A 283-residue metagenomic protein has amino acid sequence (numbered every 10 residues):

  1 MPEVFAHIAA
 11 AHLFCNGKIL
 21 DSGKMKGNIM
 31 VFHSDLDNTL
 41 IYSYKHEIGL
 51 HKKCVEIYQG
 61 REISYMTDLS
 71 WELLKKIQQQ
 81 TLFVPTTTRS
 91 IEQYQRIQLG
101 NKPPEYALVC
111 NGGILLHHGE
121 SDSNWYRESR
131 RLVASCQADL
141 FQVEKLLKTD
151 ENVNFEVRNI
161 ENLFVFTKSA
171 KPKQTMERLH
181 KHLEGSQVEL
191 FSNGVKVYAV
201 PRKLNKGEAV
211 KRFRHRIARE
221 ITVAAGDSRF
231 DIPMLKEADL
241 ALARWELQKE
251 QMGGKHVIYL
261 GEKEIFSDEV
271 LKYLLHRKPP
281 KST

Functional and structural regions predicted by a protein language model:
M1-I29: N-terminal amphipathic/basic-hydrophobic helices that include classical n-h-c signal peptides and signal-anchor
K26-F32, L36-P85, Q95: Active-site neighborhood of HAD-like aspartate-dependent phosphohydrolases
I29, Q80-T81, P104, N111 (+3 more regions): Short, well-ordered alpha-helix to beta-strand connector turns
S43-K45, Y94-I97, H118-G119, P233-M234 (+1 more regions): Short glycine-/acidic-enriched loop or helix-start segments at secondary-structure transitions that form or flank
I48-K52, N101-P103, A241: Glycine-rich, phosphate-binding/catalytic loops in enzymes
Y65-K148: Active-site phosphate-binding/coordination module
N111-L204: Acidic beta-strand-loop-alpha-helix segment within the catalytic core of divalent metal-dependent phosphate-processing
V200, G207-T283: Mg2+-dependent phosphoryl-transfer enzymes with acidic/Ser/Thr/Gly-rich catalytic loops
